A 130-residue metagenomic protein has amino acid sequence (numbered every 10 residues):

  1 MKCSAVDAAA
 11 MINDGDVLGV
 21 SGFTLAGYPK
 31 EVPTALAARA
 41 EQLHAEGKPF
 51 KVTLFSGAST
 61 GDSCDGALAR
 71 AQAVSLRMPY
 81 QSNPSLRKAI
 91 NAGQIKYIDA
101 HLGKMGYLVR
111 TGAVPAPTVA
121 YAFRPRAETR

Functional and structural regions predicted by a protein language model:
M1-T129: Conserved alpha/beta enzyme-core scaffold
